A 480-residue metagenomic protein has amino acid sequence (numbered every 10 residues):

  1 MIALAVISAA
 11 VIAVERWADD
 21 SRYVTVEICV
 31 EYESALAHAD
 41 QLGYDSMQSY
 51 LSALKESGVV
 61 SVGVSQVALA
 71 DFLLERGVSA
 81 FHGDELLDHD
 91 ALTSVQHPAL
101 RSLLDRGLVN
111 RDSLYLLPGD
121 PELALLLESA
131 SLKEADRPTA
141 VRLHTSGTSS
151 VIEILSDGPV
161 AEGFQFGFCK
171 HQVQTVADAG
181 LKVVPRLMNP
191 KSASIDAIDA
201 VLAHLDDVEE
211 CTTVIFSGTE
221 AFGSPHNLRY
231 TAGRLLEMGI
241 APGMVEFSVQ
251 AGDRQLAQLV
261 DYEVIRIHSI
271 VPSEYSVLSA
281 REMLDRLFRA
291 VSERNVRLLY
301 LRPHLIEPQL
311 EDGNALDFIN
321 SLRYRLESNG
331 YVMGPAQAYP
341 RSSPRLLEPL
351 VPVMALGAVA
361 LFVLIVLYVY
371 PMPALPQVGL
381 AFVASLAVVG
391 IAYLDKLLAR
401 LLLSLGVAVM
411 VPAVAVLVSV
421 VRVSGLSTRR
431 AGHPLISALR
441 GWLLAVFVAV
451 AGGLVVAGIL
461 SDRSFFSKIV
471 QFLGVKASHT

Functional and structural regions predicted by a protein language model:
I2-A10, P352-T480: Alpha-helical transmembrane segments of integral membrane proteins
A3-V24: Membrane-interface motif at the C-terminal end of an N-terminal transmembrane signal
R16, R345-L356: Transmembrane alpha-helical segments and their cytosolic interface motifs in multi-pass membrane proteins
W17-L346: Soluble extramembrane regions of membrane proteins in the secretory/endomembrane system
